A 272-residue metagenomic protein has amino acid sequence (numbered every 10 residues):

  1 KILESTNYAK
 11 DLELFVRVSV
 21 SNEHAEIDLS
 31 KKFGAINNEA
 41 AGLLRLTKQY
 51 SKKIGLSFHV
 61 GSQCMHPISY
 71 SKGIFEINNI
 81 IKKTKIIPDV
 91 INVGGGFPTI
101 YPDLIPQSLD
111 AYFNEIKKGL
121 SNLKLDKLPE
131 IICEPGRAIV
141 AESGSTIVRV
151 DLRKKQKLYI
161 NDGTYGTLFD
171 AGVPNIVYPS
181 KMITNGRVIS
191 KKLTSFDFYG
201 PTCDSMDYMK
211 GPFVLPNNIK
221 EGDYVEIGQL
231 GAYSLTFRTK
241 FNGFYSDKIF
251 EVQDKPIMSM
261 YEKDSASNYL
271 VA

Functional and structural regions predicted by a protein language model:
K1-V90, E115, G119: Active-site-proximal beta-alpha core segment in soluble small-molecule metabolic enzymes
T6-A9, A25, K48, N92 (+5 more regions): Solvent-exposed alpha-helices and their adjacent loops that cap or buttress functional pockets in soluble metabolic
V18-V20, G95, T164: Short, small-residue-rich loop/turn micro-motifs
H24-I27, T99-D103: A short acidic, helix-capping loop that chelates divalent metal ions and anchors anionic groups
V60-S62, I91-I100, C133-R137: Glycine-rich beta-strand-to-loop/alpha-helix junction loops that act as flexible
H66-S69, P102-Q107: Short, solvent-exposed loop/turn segments at secondary-structure boundaries
N79, I86-P88, D110-L125, P212-E226: Acidic/histidine-enriched ion/cofactor-binding microenvironments in catalytic or ligand-binding pockets
E115, E130-A272: Charged (often Lys/Glu-rich) extended helix/loop segments that serve as interaction or gating elements
